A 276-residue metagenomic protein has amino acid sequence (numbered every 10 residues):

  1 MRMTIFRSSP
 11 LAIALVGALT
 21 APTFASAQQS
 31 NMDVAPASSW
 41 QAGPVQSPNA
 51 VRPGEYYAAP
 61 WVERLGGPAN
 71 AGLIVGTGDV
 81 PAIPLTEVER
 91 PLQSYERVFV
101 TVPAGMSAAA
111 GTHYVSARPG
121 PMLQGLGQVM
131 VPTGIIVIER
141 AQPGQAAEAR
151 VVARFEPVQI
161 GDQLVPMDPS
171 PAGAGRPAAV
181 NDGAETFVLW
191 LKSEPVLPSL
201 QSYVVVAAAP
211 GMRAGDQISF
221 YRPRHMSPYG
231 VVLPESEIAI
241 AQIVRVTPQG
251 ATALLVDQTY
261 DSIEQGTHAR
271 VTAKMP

Functional and structural regions predicted by a protein language model:
R2-A12: Bacterial N-terminal signal peptides that target proteins for export
M3-I5, L19, M212: Long, intrinsically disordered, low-complexity accessory segments associated with secretion and vesicular trafficking
T20-F24: N-terminal signal peptide c-region/cleavage motif recognized by signal peptidases
A25-P276: Surface-exposed, polar/charged interaction patches used for macromolecular assembly or partner binding
